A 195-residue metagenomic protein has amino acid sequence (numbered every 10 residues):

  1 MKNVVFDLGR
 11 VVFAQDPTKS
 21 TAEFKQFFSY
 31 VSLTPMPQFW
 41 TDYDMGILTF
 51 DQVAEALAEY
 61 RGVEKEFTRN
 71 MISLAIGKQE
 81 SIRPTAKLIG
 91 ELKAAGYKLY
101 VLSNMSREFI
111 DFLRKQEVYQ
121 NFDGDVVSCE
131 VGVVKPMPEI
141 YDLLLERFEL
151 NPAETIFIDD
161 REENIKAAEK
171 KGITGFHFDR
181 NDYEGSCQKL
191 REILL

Functional and structural regions predicted by a protein language model:
M1-P37, M45, Y60, K170 (+1 more regions): Active-site neighborhood of HAD-like aspartate-dependent phosphohydrolases
K2, S106-R107, L113-L195: Asp-based, Mg2+/Mn2+-dependent phosphohydrolase catalytic module
V5, Y100-N104: Short beta-strand segments
V12, A75-I82, V133, Y183: Acidic-and-aromatic substrate-binding clefts and catalytic sites of carbohydrate-active enzymes
D42-M71: A metal-dependent, Asp-based hydrolase signature
R69-Y100, P138: Short, acidic loop-to-helix structural element flanking the phosphoryl-transfer center in phosphate-processing enzymes
